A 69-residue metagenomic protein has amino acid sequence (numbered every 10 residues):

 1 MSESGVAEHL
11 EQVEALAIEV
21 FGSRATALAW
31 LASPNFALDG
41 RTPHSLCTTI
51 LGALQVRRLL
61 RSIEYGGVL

Functional and structural regions predicted by a protein language model:
M1-L69: Non-transmembrane "mature" sequence context
